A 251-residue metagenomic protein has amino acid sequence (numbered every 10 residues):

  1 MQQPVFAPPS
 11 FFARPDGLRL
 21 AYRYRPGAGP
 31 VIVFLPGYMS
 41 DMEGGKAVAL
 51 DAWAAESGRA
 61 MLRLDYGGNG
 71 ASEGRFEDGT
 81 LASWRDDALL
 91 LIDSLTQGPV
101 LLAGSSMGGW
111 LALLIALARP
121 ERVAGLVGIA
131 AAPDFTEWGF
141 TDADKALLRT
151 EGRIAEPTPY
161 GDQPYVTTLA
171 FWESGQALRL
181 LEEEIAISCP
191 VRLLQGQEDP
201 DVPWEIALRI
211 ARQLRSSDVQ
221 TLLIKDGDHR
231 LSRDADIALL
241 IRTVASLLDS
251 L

Functional and structural regions predicted by a protein language model:
M1-P26: N-terminal cap/lid segment of alpha/beta-hydrolase-fold proteins
F6, L101, R122-I224, D228-L251: The alpha/beta-hydrolase serine catalytic core
G29-G37: Short beta-strand element of the alpha/beta-hydrolase
Y38, D65-R75, A132, G227: Short beta-to-alpha linker loops that shape the active-site pocket of alpha/beta-hydrolase fold enzymes
Y38-D51, E205: The serine-hydrolase catalytic nucleophile loop
D51-E73: Conserved alpha/beta-hydrolase
D78-L95: Alpha/beta-hydrolase active-site loop
G104-G108, A112: Gly/Ala-rich beta-loop-alpha elbow adjacent to hydrolase catalytic centers
